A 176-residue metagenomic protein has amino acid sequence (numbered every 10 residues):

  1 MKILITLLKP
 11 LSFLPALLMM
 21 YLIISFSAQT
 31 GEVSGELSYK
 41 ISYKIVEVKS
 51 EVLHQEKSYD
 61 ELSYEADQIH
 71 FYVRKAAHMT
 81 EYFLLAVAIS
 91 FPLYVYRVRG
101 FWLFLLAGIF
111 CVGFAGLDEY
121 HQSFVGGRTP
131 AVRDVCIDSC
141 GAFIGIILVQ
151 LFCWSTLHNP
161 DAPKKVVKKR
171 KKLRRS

Functional and structural regions predicted by a protein language model:
K2-E81: "…centered on the first transmembrane helix and the immediately adjacent amphipathic helix/loop
P10-L11, Y96-L105, A131-V132: Membrane-helix interface segments
L18-Y21, L103-Q122: Small-polar-interrupted transmembrane alpha-helices in polytopic inner-membrane proteins
T30, P92-G100, F124-R128, L151-P163: Membrane-interface elements of multi-pass transporters and channels
F71-L85, V132-C140: Membrane-interface loop-to-helix entry segments
E81-V95, C140-T156: Membrane-interfacial alpha-helical segments at the cytosolic side of multi-pass membrane proteins
A115-S139: Interfacial helix-loop-helix junctions of multi-pass membrane proteins
L157-S176: Membrane-interfacial, low-structure loops and terminal tails that flank and connect transmembrane helices in multi-pass
